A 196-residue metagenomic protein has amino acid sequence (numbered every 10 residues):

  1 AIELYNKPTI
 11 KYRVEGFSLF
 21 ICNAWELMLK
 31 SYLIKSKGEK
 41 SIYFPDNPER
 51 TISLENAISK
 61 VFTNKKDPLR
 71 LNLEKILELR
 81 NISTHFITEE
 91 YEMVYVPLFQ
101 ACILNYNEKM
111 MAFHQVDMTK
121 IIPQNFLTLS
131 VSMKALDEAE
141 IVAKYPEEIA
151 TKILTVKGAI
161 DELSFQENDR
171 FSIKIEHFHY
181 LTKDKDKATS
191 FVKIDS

Functional and structural regions predicted by a protein language model:
A1-F17, Y43, F126, V131: Charged alpha-helical initiation segments
I2, V14-I34: Short, hydrophobic, well-ordered secondary-structure elements
E3-N6, L29-I34, N81, H85-E89 (+1 more regions): Charged/polar positions within long, soluble alpha-helices
C22, E26, E74, N81 (+3 more regions): Generic structural signal for well-ordered, non-transmembrane alpha-helical segments in soluble/cytosolic regions
S31-V96: A broadly used, surface-exposed interaction patch
Y95-P146: Amphipathic, Lys/Arg-enriched alpha-helical patches that create a basic surface for binding polyanionic ligands
L127-S196: Long, charge-rich C-terminal accessory regions
